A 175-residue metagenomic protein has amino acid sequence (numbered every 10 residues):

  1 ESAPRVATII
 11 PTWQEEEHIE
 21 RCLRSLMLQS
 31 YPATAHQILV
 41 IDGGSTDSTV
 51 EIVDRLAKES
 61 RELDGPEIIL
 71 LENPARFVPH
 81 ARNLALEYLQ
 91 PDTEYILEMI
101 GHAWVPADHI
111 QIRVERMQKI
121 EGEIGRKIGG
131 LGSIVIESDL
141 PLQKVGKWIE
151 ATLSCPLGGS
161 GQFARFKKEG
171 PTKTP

Functional and structural regions predicted by a protein language model:
R5-A7, Q37: Cell-envelope/extracellular polymer assembly enzymes that use nucleotide-activated donors
E17-E20, D47-L56, D108: Acidic helix N-cap motif at the loop->helix transition within catalytic regions of sugar-transfer enzymes
R24-A35: Short, acidic, metal-binding catalytic loop of nucleotide-sugar glycosyltransferases
D42-E51, H102-W104: A conserved acidic beta->alpha catalytic loop
N73-L89, I112: Glycine-rich, basic loop-to-helix element that forms the pyrophosphate-binding segment of sugar-nucleotide handling
T93-W104: Short beta-strand-to-loop acidic/aromatic patch adjacent to the donor-nucleotide binding site
D108-K147: Conserved donor NDP-sugar-binding/catalytic core segment of glycosyltransferases
S160-P175: A recurrent flexible, glycine/aromatic-enriched loop bordering the glycosyltransferase active site that acts as
